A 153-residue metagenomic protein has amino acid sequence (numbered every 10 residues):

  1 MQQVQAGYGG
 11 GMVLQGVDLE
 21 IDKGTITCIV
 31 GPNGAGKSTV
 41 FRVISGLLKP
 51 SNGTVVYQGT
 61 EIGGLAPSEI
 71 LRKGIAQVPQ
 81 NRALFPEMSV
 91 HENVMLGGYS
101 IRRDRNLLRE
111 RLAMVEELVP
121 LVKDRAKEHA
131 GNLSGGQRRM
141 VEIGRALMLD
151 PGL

Functional and structural regions predicted by a protein language model:
G9, T27, L65, V90-E110 (+1 more regions): ABC-type ATPase nucleotide-binding domains, specifically the catalytic core motifs of the NBD
V30-P32: The feature captures the beta-strand-to-loop junction immediately N-terminal to the Walker
S45: Helix-to-loop junction immediately C-terminal to a conserved catalytic motif
G53-I62, K73, L107-L112: Conserved ABC transporter NBD signature motif
H129-L133: Conserved ABC ATPase signature
A146-L147: ABC ATPase C-loop
D150: Conserved catalytic motifs of ABC-family nucleotide-binding domains
